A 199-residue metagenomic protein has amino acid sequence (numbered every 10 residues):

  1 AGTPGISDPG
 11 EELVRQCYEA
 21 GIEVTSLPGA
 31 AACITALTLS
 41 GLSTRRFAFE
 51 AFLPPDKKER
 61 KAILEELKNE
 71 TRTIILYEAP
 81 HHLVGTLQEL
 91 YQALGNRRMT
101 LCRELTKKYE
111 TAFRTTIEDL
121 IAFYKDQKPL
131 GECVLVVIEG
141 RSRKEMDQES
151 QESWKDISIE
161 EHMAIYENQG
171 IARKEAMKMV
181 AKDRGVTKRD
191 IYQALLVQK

Functional and structural regions predicted by a protein language model:
A1, A30, F52, E78-P80 (+2 more regions): Fold-independent oxyanion-binding glycine-rich loops and adjacent beta-strand/coil segments at enzyme active sites
G2-P9, P55, L83: Acidic, metal-coordinating catalytic cores used for nucleic-acid/nucleotide bond scission and strand-transfer chemistry
P9-G10, R60, T86, F113: Residues at alpha-helix caps and immediate loop-helix transition turns in enzyme cores, especially N- and C-cap
P9-L13, R173: Glycine-centered tight-turn and secondary-structure capping sites
E12-E70: Class I SAM-dependent methyltransferase SAM-binding "motif I" and its flanking Rossmann-like core
E23-L27, I75, T100: Structural detector of well-ordered beta-strand residues that form the stable sheet scaffold of enzyme domains
T73, P80-K199: A contiguous loop/helix-start segment that scaffolds small-molecule binding in enzyme catalytic cores
